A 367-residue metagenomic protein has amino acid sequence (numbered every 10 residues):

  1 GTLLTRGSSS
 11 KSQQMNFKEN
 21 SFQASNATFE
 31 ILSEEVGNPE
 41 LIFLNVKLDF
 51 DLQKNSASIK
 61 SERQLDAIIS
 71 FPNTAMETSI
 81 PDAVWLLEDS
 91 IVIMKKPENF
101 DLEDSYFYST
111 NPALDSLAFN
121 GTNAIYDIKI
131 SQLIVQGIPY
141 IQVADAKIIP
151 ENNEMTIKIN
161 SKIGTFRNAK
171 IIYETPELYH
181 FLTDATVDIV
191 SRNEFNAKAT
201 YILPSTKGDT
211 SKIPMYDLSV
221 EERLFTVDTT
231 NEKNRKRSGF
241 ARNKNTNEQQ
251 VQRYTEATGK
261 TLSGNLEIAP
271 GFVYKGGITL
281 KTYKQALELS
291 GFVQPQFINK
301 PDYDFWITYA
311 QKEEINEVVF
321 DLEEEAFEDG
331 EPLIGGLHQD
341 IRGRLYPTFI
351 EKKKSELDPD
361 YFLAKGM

Functional and structural regions predicted by a protein language model:
G1-M367: Structural signature for solvent-exposed beta-strand/loop edge elements and short helix-capping sites, enriched
